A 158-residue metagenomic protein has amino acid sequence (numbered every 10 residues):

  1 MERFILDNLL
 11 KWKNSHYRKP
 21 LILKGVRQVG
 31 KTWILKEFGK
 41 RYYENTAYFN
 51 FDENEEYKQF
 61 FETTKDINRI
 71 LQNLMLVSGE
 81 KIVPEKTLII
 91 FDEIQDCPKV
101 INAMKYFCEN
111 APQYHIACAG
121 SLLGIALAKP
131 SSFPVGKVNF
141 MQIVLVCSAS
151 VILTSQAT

Functional and structural regions predicted by a protein language model:
M1-T158: Phosphate-binding site recognition
